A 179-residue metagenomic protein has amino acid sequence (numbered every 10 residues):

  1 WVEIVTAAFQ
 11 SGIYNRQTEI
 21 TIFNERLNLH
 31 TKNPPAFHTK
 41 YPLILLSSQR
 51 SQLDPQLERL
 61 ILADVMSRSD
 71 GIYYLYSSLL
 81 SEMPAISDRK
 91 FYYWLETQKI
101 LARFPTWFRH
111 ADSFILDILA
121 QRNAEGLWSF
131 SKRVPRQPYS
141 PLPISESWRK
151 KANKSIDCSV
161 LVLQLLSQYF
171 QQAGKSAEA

Functional and structural regions predicted by a protein language model:
W1-S113, S131-S176: An alpha-helical repeat/solenoid feature that recognizes helix-turn-helix modules
I118-R133: Short, solvent-exposed beta-strand-terminating loops
